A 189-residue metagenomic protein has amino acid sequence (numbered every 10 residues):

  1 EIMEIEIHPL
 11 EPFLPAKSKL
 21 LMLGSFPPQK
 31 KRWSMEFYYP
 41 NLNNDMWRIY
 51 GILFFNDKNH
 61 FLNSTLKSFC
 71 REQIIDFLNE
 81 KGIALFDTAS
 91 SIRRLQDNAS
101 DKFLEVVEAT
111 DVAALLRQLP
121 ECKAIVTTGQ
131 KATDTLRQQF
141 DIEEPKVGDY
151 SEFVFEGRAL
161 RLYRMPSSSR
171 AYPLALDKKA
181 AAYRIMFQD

Functional and structural regions predicted by a protein language model:
I2-K17, P28-K31, P40-L42, D97-A113 (+1 more regions): C-terminal capping/extension of enzyme domains
F13, I75-L78, R117-Q118: Short, conserved, surface-exposed binding loops centered on an aromatic residue
K19-L20, A124: Structural motif
M22-S25: N-terminal nucleotide-binding beta1-loop-alpha1 segment
P27-P28, F55: Short active-site-proximal "capping" loops at secondary-structure junctions
M35-L104: Short, surface-exposed acidic-centric catalytic microdomains
E80-Q139: Internal catalytic-core helix/loop-beta-alpha segment that presents or stabilizes conserved functional determinants
